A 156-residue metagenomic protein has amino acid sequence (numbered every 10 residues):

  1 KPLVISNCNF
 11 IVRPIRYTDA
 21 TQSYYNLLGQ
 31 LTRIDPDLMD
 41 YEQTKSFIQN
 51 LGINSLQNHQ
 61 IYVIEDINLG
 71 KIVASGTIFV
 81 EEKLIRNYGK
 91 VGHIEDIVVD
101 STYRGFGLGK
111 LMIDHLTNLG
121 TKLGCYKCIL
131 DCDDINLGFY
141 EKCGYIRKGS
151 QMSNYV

Functional and structural regions predicted by a protein language model:
K1-D19: Conserved N-terminal entry element of GNAT/NAT acetyltransferase domains
F10, L69-S75, G92: Glycine-rich phosphate/pyrophosphate-binding loop shared by adenosine-nucleotide-utilizing enzymes
Y25-N50: Conserved GNAT-fold acetyl-CoA-binding loop/helix
Q49-V63, H93: A short helix-loop-beta-strand connector motif used in the catalytic cores of GNAT acetyltransferases and, in some
V63, K71-V80, V98: Conserved beta-strand in the GNAT
V99, G105-N118: Conserved acetyl-CoA-binding loop-helix of GNAT-fold acetyltransferases
I113, G120-C132: Conserved GNAT acetyl-CoA-binding A-motif
C128-G138, S153-V156: Conserved beta-strand-loop-alpha-helix junction that forms the acyl-donor binding cleft
